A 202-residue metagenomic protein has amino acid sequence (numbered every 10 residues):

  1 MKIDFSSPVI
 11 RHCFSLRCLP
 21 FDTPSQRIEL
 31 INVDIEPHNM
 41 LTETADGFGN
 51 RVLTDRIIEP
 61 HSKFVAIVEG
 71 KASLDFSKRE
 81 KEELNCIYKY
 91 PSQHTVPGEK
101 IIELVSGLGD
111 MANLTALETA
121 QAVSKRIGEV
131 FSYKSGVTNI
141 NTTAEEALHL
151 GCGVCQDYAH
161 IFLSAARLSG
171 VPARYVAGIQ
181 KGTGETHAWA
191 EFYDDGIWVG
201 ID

Functional and structural regions predicted by a protein language model:
M1-D75: Intrinsically disordered, low-complexity N-terminal segments that are enriched in acidic
M1-I3, T23-P24, N32-L41, S124 (+4 more regions): A generic short-segment signal for beta-strand/edge and adjacent turn/coil regions
C13, C18, C86, C152-C155: Generic recognition of cysteine residues
C13, D110, D157-D202: Hydrophobic/aromatic-rich core segments of domains that either
L16, E29-V33, Y88-Y90, V176-G182 (+1 more regions): Bulky hydrophobic/aromatic packing residues
R27, H149-G153, E191-Y193: Alpha-helix boundary/capping detector
F48, V52, T143, G196: Residue-level signal for pocket-adjacent positions within structured domains
I67, A72-F76, E80-G153, I161: Secondary-structure boundary elements
